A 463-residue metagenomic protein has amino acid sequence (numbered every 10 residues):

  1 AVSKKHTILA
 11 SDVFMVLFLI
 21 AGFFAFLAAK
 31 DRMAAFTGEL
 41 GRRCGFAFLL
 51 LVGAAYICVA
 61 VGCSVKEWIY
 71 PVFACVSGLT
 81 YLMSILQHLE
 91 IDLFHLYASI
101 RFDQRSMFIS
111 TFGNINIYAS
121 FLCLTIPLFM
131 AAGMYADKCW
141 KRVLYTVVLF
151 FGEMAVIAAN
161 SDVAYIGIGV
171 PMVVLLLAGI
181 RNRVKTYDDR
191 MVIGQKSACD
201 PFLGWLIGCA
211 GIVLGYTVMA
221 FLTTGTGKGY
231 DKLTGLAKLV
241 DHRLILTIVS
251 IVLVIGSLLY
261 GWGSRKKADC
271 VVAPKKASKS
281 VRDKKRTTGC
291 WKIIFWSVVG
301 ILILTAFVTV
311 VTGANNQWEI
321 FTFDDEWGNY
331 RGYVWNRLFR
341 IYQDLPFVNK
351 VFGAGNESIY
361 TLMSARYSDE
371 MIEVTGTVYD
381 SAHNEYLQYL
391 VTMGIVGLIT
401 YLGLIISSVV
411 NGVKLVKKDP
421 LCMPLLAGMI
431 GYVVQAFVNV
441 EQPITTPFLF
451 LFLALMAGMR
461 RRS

Functional and structural regions predicted by a protein language model:
A1-L50, A54-C75, A132-T146, I168-F295 (+1 more regions): Transmembrane signal-anchor hairpin modules in multi-pass inner-membrane enzymes, especially those that act on
F26-T37, L79-S120, F150-I157, Y165-I166 (+3 more regions): Membrane-interfacial helix-loop-helix modules of multi-pass inner-membrane proteins that assemble, modify, or transport
R42-R43, M83-A98, V308-S358: Aromatic-rich transmembrane-lumenal/periplasmic boundary elements in polytopic membrane proteins
S77, L144-F150, I193-S197, D380 (+2 more regions): Loop-to-helix entry and N-terminal half of a specific, functionally important transmembrane alpha helix in multi-pass
N114, Y330-Y379, M393-I399: TM-adjacent membrane-interface loops and short helices in multi-pass inner/ER membrane proteins
F121, V163-L175, L398-G403, L449: Transmembrane-embedded, aromatic-rich helix segments that form part of the hydrophobic channel/pocket engaging
R142, M393-P424: Hydrophobic transmembrane alpha-helices and their immediate junctions
Q388-M393, M423-L453: Membrane helix-loop boundary segments at the extracytoplasmic
